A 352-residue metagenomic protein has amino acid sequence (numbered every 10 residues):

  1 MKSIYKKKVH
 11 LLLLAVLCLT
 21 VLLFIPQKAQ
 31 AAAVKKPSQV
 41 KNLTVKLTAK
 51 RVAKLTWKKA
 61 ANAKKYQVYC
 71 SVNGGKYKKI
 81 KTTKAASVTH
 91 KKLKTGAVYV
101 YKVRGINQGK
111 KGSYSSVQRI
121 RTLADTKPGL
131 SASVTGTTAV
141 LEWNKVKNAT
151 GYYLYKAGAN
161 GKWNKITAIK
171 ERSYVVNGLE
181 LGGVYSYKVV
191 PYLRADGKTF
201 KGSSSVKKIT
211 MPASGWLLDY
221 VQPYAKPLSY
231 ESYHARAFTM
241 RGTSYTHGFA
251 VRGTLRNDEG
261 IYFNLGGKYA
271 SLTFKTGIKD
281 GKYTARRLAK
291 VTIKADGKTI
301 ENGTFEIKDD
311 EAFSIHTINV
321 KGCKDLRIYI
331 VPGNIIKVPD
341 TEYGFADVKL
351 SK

Functional and structural regions predicted by a protein language model:
K7-Q27: Sec-dependent N-terminal signal peptides of Gram-positive bacterial secreted proteins and lipoproteins
A31-N62, T95, K111-N148, L181 (+1 more regions): Pro/Thr/Ser/Gly-rich low-complexity, intrinsically disordered linker/stalk tracts
K59, H90-K94, K145, V176-E180 (+2 more regions): Short, flexible loop/turn segments at beta-strand junctions in immunoglobulin-like and fibronectin type III
A60-K79, K84, N148-I166, K170: Extracellular low-complexity, O-glycosylation-prone stalks/linkers
A63, G96-V98, G182-V184, Y269 (+1 more regions): Extracellular Ig-like/FN3 beta-sandwich strand-entry sites
T82-V88, A168-Y174, K308-I315: Short, solvent-exposed loop/turn segments in extracellular or other extracytoplasmic domains
H90-K110, V176-G197: Beta-strand-rich modules
T210-K352: Gly-Asp-aromatic-enriched flexible segments
